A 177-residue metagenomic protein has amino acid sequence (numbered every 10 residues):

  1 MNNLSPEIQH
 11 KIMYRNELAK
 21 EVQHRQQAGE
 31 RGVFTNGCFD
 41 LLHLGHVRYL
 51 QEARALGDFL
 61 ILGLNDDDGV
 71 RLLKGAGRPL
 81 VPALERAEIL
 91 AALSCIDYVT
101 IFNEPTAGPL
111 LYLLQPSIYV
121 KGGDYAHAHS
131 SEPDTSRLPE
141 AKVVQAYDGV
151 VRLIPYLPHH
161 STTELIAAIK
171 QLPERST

Functional and structural regions predicted by a protein language model:
M1-T177: Nucleotidyltransferase catalytic core that binds NTPs
